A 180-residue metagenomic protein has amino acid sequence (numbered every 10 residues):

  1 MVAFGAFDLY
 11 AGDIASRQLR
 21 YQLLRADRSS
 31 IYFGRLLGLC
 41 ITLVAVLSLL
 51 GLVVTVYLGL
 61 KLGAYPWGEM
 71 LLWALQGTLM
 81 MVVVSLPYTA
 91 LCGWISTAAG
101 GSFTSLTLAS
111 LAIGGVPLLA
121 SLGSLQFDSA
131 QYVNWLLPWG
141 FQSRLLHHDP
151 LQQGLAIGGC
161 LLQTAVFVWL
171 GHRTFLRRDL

Functional and structural regions predicted by a protein language model:
M1-D8, F33-F103, P150-Q153, G158: Secretory targeting signals
A3, I14-S16, Q152, V168: Short, solvent-exposed coil/turn segments
L9-C40: Helix-loop-helix units of permease transmembrane domains in multi-pass membrane transporters, especially ABC
A11-I14, Q18, V53, Y57-P66 (+4 more regions): Membrane-interfacial segments
L24, R28, L49-L50, W67 (+2 more regions): Residue-level signal for alpha-helical context at structural boundaries
L106-R177: Terminal transmembrane helical anchor/hairpin motif
